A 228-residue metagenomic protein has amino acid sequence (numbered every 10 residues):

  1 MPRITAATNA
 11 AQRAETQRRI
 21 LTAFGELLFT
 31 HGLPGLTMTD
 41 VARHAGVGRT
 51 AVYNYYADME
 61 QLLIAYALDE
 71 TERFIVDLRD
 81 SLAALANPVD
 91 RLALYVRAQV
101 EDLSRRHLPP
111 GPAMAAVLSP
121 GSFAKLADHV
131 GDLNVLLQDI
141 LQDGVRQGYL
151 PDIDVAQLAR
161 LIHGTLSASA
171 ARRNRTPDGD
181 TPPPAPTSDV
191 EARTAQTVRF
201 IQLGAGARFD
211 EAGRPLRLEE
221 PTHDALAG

Functional and structural regions predicted by a protein language model:
M1-H31, G35-H44, Q61-I64: Basic, helix-initiating cap at the start of DNA-binding domains
M1-I4, N134-Q147, T165-G228: C-terminal peripheral helix-coil segments that are non-catalytic and often amphipathic
T16, M59, E70-F74, L92-Q99 (+4 more regions): Hydrophobic/aromatic residues within well-ordered alpha-helical segments
T37, P109-M114, I153, D210-R214: Short, hydrophobic secondary-structure boundary micro-motifs
A45-Y56: Short hydrophobic/aromatic patch on the recognition helix
A65, V76-R105, A159-I162, T194 (+1 more regions): Hydrophobic alpha-helical connector segments
D90-A93, A124-G131, R146-H163, S188-Q196: All-alpha amphipathic helical-bundle segments outside canonical DNA-binding/catalytic cores that form hydrophobic
L94, V100-D139, R146: Short secondary-structure transition hinges
